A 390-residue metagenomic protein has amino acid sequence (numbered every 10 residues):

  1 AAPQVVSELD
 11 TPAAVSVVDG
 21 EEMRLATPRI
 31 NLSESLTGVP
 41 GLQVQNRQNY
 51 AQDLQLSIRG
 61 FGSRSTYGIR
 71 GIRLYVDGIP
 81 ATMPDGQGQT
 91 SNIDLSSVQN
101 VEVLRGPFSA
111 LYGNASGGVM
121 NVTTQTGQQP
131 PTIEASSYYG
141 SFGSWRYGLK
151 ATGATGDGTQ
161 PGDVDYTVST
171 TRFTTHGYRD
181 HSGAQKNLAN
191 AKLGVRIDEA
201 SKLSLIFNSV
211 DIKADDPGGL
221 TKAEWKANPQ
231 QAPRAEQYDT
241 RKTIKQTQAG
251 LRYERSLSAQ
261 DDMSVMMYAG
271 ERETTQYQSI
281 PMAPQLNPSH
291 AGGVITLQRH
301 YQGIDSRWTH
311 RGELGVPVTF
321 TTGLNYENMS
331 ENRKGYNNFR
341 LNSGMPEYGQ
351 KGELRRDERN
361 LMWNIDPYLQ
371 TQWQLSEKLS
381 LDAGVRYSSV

Functional and structural regions predicted by a protein language model:
A1-L25, S33, S256: Short, acidic, small-residue-rich periplasmic hinge/interaction motif at the N-terminus of Gram-negative outer-membrane
T11, Q43-Q55, G113-S116, S182-Q185: Short, glycine-/polar-rich solvent-exposed loops and beta-turns at beta-strand/coil boundaries
L32-S35, Q55-R59, I72-V76, Q89-S91 (+3 more regions): N-terminal periplasmic accessory domains that precede and gate Gram-negative outer-membrane beta-barrel machines
S63, G71-I72, I79-R105: Short acidic/polar hinge/loop motifs at secondary-structure boundaries that mediate gating or recognition
I69, R146, Y166, T175-H181 (+6 more regions): Outer-membrane beta-barrel proteins
P84, V103-L104, P131-E134, R172-H176 (+4 more regions): Extracytoplasmic loops and strand-loop junctions of Gram-negative outer membrane beta-barrel proteins
T132, Y139-T174, R179-P217, R241-Q260 (+2 more regions): Transmembrane beta-barrel wall of Gram-negative outer-membrane proteins
K202-V210, K242-V390: Face-selective signature of the C-terminal outer-membrane beta-barrel domain
